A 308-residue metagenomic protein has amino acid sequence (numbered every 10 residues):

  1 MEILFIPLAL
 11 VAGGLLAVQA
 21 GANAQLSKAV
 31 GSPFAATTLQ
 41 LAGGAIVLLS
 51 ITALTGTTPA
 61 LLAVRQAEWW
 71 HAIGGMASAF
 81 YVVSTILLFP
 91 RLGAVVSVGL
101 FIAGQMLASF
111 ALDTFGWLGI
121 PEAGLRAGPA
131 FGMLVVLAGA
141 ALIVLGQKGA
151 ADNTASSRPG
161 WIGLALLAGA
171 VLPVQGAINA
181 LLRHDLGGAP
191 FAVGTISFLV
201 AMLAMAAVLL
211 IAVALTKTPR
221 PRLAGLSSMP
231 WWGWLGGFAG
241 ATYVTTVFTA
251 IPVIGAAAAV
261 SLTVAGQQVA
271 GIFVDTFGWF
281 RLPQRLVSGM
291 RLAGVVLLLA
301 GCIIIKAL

Functional and structural regions predicted by a protein language model:
M1-L16, L62-S78, R126-A138, W161-L166 (+4 more regions): Structural signature of hydrophobic alpha-helical transmembrane segments
M1-V11, A22-A29, P33-W70, L92 (+7 more regions): Membrane-interface interhelical linkers
V11-A22, W69-L92, V171, V208 (+3 more regions): Hydrophobic alpha-helical transmembrane segments of multi-pass membrane transport proteins, especially secondary
K28-S32, S84-L100, H184-P190, T246-L262: Structural motif at transmembrane-helix junctions in multi-pass transporters
A36, L88, F115-W117, V193 (+2 more regions): Hydrophobic/aromatic residues within transmembrane alpha-helices of multi-pass small-molecule transporters
G43-V47, L100-F115, V200, A204 (+3 more regions): Alpha-helical transmembrane segments of compact multi-pass small-molecule transporters, enriched in specific families
L87-F131: Membrane-interface helix-loop-helix junctions at boundaries between adjacent transmembrane segments
M290-K306: Final/C-terminal transmembrane alpha-helix of multipass membrane proteins
